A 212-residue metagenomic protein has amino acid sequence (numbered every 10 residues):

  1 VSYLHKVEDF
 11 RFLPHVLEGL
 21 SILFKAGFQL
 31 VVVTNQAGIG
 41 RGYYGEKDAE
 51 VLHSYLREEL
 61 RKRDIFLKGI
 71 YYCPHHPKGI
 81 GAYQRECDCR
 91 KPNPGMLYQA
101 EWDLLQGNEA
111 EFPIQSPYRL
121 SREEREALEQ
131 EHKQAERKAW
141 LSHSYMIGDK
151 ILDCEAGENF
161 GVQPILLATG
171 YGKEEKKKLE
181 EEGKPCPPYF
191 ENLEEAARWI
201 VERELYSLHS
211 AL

Functional and structural regions predicted by a protein language model:
V1, V7, V16, V31-V33 (+3 more regions): Extended aliphatic helical segments
V1-Y3, G19-S21, L30, N35 (+4 more regions): Residue-level signal for the start and early helices of compact helical domains
S2-H5, N35-G42, I147-D149: Conserved strand-turn element in the central/C-terminal portion of the radical SAM core barrel that lines
S2-R11, G45-K47, Q84-C87: Short glycine-enriched, charge-decorated loop/helix-capping segments at active-site entrances that position
R11-L13, K25, P113, E191: Compositionally biased, low-structure terminal segments
H15, G19, M96-Q99: Well-ordered alpha-helical segments embedded in enzymatic catalytic cores
V16, L20-L56, F66-G79, G157: Substrate-recognition element of Asp-dependent hydrolases with the DxDx(T/V) motif
K47, S54-K68, I80, Q84-L212: Asp-based, Mg2+/Mn2+-dependent phosphohydrolase catalytic module
